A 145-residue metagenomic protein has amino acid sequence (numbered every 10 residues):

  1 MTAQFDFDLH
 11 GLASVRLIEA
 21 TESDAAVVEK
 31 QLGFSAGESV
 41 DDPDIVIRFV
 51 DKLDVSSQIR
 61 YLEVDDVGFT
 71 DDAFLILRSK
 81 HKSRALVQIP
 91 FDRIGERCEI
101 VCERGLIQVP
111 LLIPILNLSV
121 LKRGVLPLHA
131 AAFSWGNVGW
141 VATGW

Functional and structural regions predicted by a protein language model:
M1-G139, T143: A noncatalytic interaction/capping subdomain that flanks phosphate/NTP-handling catalytic cores
